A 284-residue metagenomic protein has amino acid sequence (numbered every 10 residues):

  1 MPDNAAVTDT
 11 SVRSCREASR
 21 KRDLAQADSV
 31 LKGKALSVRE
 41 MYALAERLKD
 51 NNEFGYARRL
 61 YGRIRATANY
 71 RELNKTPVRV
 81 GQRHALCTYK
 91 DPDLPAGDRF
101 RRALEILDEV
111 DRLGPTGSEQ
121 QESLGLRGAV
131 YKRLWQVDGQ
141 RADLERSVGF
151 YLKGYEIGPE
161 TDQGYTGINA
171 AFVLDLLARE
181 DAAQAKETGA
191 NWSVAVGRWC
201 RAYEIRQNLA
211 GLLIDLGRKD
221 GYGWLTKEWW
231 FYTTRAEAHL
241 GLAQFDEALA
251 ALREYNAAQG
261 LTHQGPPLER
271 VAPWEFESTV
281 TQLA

Functional and structural regions predicted by a protein language model:
P2-A18, R22-A25, K32-D50, G62 (+5 more regions): Amphipathic alpha-helical repeat scaffolds of TPR domains
S11-A25, E46-R63, P92-E109, Q140-F150 (+1 more regions): Helix-turn-helix repeat elements of alpha-solenoid scaffolds
K34, A68-E72, L107-G114, Y151-P159 (+4 more regions): Alpha-helical junction/boundary sensor with strong preference for TPR arrays
F54, A183, K219-E228, T233-A284: Long, compositionally biased charged/polar accessory segments in the mid-to-C-terminal portions of proteins
L113, R127-V130, R146-V148: Low-complexity, PEST-like segments
V148, L152-E156, A171, G189-V196 (+2 more regions): TPR/TPR-like (Sel1-like) alpha-helical repeat modules
L177, Q184, T188-K227: Alpha-helical adaptor scaffolds
